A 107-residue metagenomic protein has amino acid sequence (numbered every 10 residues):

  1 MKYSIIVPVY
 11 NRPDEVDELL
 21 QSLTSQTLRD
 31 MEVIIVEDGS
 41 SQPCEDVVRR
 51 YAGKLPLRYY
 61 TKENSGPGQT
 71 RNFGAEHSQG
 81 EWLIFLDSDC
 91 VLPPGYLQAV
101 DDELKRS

Functional and structural regions predicted by a protein language model:
M1-S25: N-proximal low-complexity "stem/linker" segments adjacent to membrane-targeting elements
V9-D17, E37, S41, P93: A structural helix-start
N11, L23, D38-S40, S65 (+1 more regions): Conserved short acidic donor-positioning loop in nucleotide-sugar-dependent glycosyltransferases
L20-T61: Acidic donor-binding segment of Leloir-type glycosyltransferases
K62-S78: Glycine-rich, basic loop-to-helix element that forms the pyrophosphate-binding segment of sugar-nucleotide handling
L83: Short aromatic/hydrophobic "clamp" motif used to bind/position activated sugar donors
L86, V91-Y96: Hydrophobic/aromatic residue at the end of a short beta strand that borders the catalytic acidic motif
G95-S107: Conserved donor NDP-sugar-binding/catalytic core segment of glycosyltransferases
